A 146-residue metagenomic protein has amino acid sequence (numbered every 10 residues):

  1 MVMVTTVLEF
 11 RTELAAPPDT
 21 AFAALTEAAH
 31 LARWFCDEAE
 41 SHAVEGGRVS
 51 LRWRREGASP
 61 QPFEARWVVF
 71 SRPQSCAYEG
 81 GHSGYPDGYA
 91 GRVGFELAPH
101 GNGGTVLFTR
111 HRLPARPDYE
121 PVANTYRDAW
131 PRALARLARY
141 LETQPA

Functional and structural regions predicted by a protein language model:
M1-E40: Hydrophobic ligand-binding cavity/cleft-lining segments
T12, F63-V69, G91-P99: Hydrophobic/aromatic beta-strand elements that line small-molecule binding cavities or substrate pockets in beta-rich
P18-D19, V68-Q74, E96-T105: A short, structured loop/turn motif at beta-sheet edges
A21-F22, L31, V49-L51, W67 (+4 more regions): Hydrophobic pocket/interface hotspot
S41-H82: Glycine-rich portal/gate segments that line the openings of hydrophobic small-molecule binding cavities
S83-P131: Beta-strand/loop substructures that line and gate deep hydrophobic ligand-binding cavities in soluble
R139-A146: Short, highly charged C-terminal tails/helix-capping segments
